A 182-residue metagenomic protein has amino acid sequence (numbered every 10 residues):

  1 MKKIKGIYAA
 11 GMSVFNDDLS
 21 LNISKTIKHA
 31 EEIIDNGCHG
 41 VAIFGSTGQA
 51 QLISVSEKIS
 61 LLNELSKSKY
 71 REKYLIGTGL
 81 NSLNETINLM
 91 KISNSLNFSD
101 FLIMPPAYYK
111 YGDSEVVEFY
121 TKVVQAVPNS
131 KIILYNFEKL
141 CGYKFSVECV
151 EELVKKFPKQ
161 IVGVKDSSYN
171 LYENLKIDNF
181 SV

Functional and structural regions predicted by a protein language model:
M1, S66-Y74, Y169-S181: Generic structural signal for short, solvent-exposed loop/turn connectors between secondary structure elements
K2-K144, V150, I161: Active-site beta->alpha loop and helix N-cap motifs at the rims of alpha/beta catalytic domains
K144-V182: Beta/alpha (TIM)-barrel catalytic core signal, keyed to glycine-rich beta->alpha loops juxtaposed to Asp/Glu that bind
